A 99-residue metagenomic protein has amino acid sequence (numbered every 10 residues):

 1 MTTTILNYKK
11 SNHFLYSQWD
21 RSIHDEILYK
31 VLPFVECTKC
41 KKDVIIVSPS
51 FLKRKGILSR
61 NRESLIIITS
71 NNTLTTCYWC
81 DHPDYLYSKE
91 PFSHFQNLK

Functional and structural regions predicted by a protein language model:
M1-K99: Ribonuclease/tRNase effector modules and their secretory precursors
